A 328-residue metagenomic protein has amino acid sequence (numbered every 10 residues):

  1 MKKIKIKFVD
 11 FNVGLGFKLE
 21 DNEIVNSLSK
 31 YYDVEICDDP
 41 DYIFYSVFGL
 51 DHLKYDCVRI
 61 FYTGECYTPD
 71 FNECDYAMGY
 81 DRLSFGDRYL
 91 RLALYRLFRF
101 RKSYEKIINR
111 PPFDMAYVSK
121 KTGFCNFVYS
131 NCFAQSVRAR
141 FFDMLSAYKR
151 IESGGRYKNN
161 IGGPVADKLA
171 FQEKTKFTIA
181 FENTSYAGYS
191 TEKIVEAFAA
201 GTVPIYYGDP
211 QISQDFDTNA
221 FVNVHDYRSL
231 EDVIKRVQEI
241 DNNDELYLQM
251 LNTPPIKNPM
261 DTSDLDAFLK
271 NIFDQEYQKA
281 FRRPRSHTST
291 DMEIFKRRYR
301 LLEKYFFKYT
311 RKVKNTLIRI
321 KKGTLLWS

Functional and structural regions predicted by a protein language model:
K2-F61, Y67-E152, I161-A180, A187-S328: Pol beta-like nucleotidyltransferase catalytic core
